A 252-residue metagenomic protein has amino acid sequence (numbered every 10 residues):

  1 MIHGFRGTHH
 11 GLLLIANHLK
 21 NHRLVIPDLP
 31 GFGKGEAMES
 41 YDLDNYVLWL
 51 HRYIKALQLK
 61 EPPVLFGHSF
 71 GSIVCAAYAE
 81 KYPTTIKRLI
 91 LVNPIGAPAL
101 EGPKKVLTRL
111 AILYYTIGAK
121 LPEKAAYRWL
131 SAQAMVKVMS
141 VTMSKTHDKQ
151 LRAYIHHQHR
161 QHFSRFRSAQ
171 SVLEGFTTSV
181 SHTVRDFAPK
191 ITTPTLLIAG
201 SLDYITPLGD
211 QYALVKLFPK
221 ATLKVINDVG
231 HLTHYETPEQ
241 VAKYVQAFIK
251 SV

Functional and structural regions predicted by a protein language model:
M1-E36: Conserved HGGG/HGGXW glycine-rich cap/lid loop of the alpha/beta-hydrolase fold
V25-F70, K81-Y82, G102-K105, K243: Active-site loop/oxyanion-hole signature of alpha/beta-hydrolase fold enzymes
S72-P83, L89: Short glycine-enriched nucleophile-adjacent loop and the immediately C-terminal alpha-helix near the catalytic center
I90-E123: Flexible "cap/lid" loop of the alpha/beta hydrolase fold
K124-P189: Conserved alpha/beta-hydrolase catalytic His-Asp/Glu region
I191, L197-A199: Short beta-strand/loop motif that positions the catalytic acidic residue of the alpha/beta-hydrolase fold
L202-T206: Acidic catalytic loop of the alpha/beta-hydrolase fold
A221-V252: Catalytic active-site module of serine/aspartate enzymes centered on a nucleophile-bearing elbow/loop
